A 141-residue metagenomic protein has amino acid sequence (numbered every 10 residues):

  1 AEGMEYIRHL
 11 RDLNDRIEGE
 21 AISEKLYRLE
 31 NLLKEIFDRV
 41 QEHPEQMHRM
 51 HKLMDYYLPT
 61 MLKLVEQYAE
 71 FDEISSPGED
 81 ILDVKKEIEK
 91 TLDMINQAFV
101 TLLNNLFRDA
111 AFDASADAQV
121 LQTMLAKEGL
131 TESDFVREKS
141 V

Functional and structural regions predicted by a protein language model:
A1-Q41: Membrane-proximal, non-transmembrane interface segments of integral membrane proteins
D38-H51, D55-V141: Long amphipathic all-alpha helical oligomerization modules
